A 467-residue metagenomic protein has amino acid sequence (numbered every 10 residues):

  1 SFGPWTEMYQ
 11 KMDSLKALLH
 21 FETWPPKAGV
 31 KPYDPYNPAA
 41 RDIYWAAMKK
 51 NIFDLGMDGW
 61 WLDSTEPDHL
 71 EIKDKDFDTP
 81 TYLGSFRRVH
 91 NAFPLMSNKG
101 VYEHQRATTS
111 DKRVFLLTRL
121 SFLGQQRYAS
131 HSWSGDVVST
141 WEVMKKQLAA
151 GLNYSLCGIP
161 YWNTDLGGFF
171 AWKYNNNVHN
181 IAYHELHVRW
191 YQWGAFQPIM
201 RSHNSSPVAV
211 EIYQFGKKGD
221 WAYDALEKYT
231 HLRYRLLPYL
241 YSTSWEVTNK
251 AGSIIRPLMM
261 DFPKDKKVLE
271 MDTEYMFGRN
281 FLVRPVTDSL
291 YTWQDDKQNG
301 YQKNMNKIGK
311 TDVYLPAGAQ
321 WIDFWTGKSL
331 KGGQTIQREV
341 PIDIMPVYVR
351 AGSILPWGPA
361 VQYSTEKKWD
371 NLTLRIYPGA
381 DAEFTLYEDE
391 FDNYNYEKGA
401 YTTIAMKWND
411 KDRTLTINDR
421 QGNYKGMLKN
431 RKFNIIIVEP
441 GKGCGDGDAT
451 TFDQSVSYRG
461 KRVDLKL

Functional and structural regions predicted by a protein language model:
S1-I344, R350: Catalytic-domain carbohydrate-binding cleft regions of carbohydrate-active enzymes
I344-D464: Accessory, solvent-exposed terminal regions and/or long lumenal/extracellular loops of proteins
